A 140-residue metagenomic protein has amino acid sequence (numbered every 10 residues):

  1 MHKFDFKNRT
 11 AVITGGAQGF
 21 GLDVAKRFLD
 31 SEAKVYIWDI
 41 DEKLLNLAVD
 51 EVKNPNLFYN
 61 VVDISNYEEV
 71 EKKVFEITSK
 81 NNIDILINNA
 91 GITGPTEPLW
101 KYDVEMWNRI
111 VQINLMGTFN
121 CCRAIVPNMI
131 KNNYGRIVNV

Functional and structural regions predicted by a protein language model:
F4-K34: Canonical Rossmann dinucleotide-binding motif of NAD(H)/NADP(H)-dependent dehydrogenases/reductases, specifically
R9, N82-D84, M129-V140: Active-site loop of short-chain dehydrogenase/reductase
A33-L47: Conserved glycine-rich Rossmann-like NAD(P)H-binding loop of the short-chain dehydrogenase/reductase
E42-K43, N60-K72, V104: The beta1-alpha1 cofactor-binding region of Rossmann-like NAD(H)/NADP(H)-dependent oxidoreductases
A90-P95: Conserved NAD(P)H cofactor-binding loop of Rossmann-fold oxidoreductase domains
E97-L99, M106-N108: Substrate-binding pocket helix/loop in short-chain dehydrogenase/reductase
C122-R123: A short, exposed helix-loop element centered on a Lys and neighboring polar residues
